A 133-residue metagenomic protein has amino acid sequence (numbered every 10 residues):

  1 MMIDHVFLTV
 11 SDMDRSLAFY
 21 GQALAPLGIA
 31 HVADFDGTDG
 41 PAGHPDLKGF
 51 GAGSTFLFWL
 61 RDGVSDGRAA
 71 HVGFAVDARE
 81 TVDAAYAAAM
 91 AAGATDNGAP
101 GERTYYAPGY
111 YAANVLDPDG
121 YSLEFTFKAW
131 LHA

Functional and structural regions predicted by a protein language model:
M1-L17, A129-A133: N-terminal beta-strand motif that seeds the catalytic metal site of vicinal oxygen chelate
M1-M2, S65-R68, A107: Short glycine-enriched loop/turn motifs at secondary-structure junctions
T9-T55: Core segments of cupin and vicinal oxygen chelate
S11-R15, G73-P118: Vicinal oxygen chelate
G40-A84: Long, continuous compositionally biased terminal/linker segments
A107, N114, F125-H132: Short beta->alpha transition motifs characteristic of CBS
